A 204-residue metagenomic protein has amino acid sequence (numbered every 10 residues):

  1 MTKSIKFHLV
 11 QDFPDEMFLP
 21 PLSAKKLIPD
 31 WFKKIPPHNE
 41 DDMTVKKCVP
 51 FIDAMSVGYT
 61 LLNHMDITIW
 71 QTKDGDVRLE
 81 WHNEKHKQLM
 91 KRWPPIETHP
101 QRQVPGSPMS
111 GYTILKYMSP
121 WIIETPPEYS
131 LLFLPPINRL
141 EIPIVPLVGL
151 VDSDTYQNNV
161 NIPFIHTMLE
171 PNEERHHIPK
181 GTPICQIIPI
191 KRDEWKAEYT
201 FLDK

Functional and structural regions predicted by a protein language model:
M1-N159, H166-K204: Non-catalytic terminal segments and appended small domains
